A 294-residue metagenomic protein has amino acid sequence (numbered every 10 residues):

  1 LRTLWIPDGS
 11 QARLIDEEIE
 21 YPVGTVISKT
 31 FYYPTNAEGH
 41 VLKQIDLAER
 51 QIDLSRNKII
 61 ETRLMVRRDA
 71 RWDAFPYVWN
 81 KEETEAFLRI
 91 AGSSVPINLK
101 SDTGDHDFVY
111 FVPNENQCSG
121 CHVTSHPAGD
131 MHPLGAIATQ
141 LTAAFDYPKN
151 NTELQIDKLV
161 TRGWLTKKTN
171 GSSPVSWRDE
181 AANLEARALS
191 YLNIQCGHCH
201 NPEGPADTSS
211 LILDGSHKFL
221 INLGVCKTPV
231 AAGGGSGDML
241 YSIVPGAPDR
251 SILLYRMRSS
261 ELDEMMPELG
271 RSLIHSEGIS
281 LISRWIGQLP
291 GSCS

Functional and structural regions predicted by a protein language model:
L1-V23: A domain-level signal for the mature, folded cores of soluble proteins
I6-G9, T30-Y32, L269: Acidic/polar N-terminal loop/beta-strand segments that form early-domain functional surfaces
Q11, P34-T35, T84: Solvent-exposed loop/turn segments at secondary-structure junctions within structured extracellular/periplasmic domains
R13-L14, N36-H40: Short, solvent-exposed loop/turn elements at domain surfaces
E18-A37, I45: Extended, Lys/Arg-enriched charged tracts that mediate electrostatic binding to polyanionic substrates
L42-S294: Sequence context surrounding c-type heme c attachment/ligation sites in exported
